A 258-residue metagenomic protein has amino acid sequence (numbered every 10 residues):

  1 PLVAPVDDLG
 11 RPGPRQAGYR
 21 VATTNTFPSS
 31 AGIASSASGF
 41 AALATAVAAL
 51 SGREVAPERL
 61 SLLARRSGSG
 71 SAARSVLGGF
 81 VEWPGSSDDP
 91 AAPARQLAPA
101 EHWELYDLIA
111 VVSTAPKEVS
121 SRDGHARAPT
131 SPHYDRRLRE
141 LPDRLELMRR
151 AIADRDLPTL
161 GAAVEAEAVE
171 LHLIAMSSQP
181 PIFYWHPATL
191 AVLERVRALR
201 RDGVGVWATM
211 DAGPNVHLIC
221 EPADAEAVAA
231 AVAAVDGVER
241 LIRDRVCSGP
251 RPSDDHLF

Functional and structural regions predicted by a protein language model:
P1-P14: Glycine-rich, flexible beta-strand/loop modules in the N-terminal catalytic cores of phosphate-handling
L2-P5, L43, V192, V228: Generic structural signal for hydrophobic residues
V3-V6, V47, V196, V232: Hydrophobic residues within well-ordered, non-membrane alpha-helices that form the packing/core of soluble catalytic
D7-G10, R95-P99, A229: Intrinsically disordered, low-complexity boundary segments flanking structured domains
R11, A49, A198, D202: Conserved helix-loop functional segments at active or binding sites
Q16-H102: Gly/Ser-rich oxyanion-binding loop with an adjacent helix/lid that shapes the negatively charged ligand pocket
P99-F258: C-terminal nucleotide
